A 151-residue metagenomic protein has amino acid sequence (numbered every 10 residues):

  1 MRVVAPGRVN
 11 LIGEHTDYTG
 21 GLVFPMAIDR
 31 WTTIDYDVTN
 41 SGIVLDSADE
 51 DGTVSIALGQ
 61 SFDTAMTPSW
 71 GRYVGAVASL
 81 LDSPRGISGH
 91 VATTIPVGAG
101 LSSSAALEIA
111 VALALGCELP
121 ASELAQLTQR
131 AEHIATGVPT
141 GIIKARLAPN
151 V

Functional and structural regions predicted by a protein language model:
M1-A105, I109, L113-A121, L127-T136 (+2 more regions): ATP-binding N-lobe of GHMP and related small-molecule kinases
